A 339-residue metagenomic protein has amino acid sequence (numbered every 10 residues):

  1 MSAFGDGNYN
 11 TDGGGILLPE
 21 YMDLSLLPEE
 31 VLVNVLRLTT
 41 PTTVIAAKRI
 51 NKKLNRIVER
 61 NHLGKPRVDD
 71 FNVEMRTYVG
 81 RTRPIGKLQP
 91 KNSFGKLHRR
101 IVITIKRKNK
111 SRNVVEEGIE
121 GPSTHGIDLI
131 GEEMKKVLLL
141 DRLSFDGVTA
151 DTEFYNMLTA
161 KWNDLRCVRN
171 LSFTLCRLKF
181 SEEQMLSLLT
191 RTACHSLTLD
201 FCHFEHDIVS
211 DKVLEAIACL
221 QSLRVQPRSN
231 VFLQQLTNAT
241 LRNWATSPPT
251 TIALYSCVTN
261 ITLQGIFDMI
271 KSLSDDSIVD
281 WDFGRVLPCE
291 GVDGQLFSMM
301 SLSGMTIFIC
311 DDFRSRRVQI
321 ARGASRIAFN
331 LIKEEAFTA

Functional and structural regions predicted by a protein language model:
S2-A339: The conserved beta-strand core of Leucine-Rich Repeat
